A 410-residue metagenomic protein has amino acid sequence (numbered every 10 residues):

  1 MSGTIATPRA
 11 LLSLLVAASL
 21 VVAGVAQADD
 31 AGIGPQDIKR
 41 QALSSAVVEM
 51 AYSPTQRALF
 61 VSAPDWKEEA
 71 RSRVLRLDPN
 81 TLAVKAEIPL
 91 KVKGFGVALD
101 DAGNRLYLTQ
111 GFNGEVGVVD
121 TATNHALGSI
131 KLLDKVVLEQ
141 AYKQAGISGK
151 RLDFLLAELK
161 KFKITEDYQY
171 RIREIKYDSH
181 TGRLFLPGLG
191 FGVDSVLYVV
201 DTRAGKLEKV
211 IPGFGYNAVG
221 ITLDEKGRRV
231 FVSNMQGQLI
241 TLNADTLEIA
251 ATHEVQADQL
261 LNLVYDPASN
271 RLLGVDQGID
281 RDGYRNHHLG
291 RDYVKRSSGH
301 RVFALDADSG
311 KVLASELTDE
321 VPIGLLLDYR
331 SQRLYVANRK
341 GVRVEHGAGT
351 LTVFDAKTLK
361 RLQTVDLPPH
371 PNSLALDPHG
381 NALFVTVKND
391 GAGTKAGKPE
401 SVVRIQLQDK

Functional and structural regions predicted by a protein language model:
S2-L14: Bacterial N-terminal signal peptides that target proteins for export
I5, V21-K410: Predominantly soluble domains enriched in secretory-pathway, periplasmic, or organellar proteins
S13-A23: Bacterial N-terminal signal peptides
